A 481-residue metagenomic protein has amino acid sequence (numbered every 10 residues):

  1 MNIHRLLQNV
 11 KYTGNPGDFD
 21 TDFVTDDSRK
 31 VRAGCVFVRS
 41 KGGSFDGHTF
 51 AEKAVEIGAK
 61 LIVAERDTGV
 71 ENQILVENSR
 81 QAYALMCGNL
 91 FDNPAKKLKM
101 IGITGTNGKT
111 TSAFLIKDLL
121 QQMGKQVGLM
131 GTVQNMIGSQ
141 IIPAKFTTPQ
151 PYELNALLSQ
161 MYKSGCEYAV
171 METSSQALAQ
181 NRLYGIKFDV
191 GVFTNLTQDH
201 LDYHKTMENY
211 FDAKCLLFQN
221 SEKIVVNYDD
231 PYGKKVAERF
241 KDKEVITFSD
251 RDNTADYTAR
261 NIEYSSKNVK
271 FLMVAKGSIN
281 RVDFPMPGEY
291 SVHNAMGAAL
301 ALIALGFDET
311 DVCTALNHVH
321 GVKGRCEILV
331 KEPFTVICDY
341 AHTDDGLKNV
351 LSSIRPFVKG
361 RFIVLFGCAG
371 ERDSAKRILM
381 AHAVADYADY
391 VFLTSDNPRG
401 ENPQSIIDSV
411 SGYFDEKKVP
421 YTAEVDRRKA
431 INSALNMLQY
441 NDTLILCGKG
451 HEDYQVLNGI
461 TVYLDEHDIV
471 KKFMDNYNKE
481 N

Functional and structural regions predicted by a protein language model:
M1-L85, N89, T258-E263, R281 (+4 more regions): N-terminal leader/targeting and accessory segments in enzymes
M1-Y12, A33-V36, G42, E244 (+2 more regions): ATP-dependent carboxylate-amine ligase
H4-R5, A64-V70, F188-V336, S411-P420: Acidic, Mg2+-coordinating active-site environments of NTP-dependent enzymes
L7-V10, Y83-I224, Y228, Y232-E244 (+3 more regions): Phosphate-binding loop of NTP-binding sites
G14, A64, E77, G131 (+5 more regions): Short loop/edge segments at beta-strand edges and connector loops that shape dinucleotide/nucleotide cofactor-binding
T21, A33-G34, A59, V70-E71 (+6 more regions): Short, well-ordered alpha-helix to beta-strand connector turns
A59, C166, S221-E222, F307 (+2 more regions): A structural motif
V70-E71, M136-I141, Q198-Y203, R372 (+2 more regions): A short acidic, helix-capping loop that chelates divalent metal ions and anchors anionic groups
